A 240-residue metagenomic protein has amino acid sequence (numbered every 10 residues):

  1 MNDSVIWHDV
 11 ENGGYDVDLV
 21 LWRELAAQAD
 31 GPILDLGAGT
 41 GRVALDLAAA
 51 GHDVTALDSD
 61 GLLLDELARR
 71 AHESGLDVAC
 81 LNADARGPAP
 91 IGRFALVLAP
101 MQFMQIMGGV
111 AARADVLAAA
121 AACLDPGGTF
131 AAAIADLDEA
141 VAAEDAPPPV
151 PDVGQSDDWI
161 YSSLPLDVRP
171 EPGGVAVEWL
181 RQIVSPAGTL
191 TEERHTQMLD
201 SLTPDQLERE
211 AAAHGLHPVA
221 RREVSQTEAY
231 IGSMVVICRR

Functional and structural regions predicted by a protein language model:
M1-G31: Conserved class I S-adenosyl-L-methionine
G37-G39: Class I SAM-dependent methyltransferase "Motif I" SAM/SAH-binding loop
R42: Conserved SAM/SAH-binding loop-helix junction of Class I S-adenosyl-L-methionine-dependent methyltransferases
L45-G87: Class I SAM-dependent methyltransferase SAM/SAH-binding core
G87-L96: A short acidic, Gly/Pro-enriched loop at the edge of an enzyme's catalytic core that lines a small-molecule cofactor
A114-P126: A short glycine-rich, Lys/Arg-flanked "PGG" loop and its adjoining helix->strand segment in the class I
A131-D205: SAM-dependent methyltransferase
M198-R240: C-terminal lobe and adjacent flexible extensions of AdoMet/dcAdoMet transferase-like proteins
